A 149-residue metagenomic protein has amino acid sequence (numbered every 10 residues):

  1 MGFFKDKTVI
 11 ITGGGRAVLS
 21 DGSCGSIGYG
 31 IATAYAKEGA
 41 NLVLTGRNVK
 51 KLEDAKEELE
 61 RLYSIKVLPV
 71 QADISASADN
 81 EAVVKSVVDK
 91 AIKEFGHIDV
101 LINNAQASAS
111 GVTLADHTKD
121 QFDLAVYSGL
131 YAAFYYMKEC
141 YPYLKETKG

Functional and structural regions predicted by a protein language model:
G2-N41: Canonical Rossmann dinucleotide-binding motif of NAD(H)/NADP(H)-dependent dehydrogenases/reductases, specifically
K7, H97-I98, L144-G149: Active-site loop of short-chain dehydrogenase/reductase
T45-V49: N-terminal Rossmann-fold cofactor-binding loop
R61-A78: Rossmann-fold cofactor-recognition segment
N104-S110: Conserved NAD(P)H cofactor-binding loop of Rossmann-fold oxidoreductase domains
V112-L114, T118-D123: Substrate-binding pocket helix/loop in short-chain dehydrogenase/reductase
M137-K138: A short, exposed helix-loop element centered on a Lys and neighboring polar residues
